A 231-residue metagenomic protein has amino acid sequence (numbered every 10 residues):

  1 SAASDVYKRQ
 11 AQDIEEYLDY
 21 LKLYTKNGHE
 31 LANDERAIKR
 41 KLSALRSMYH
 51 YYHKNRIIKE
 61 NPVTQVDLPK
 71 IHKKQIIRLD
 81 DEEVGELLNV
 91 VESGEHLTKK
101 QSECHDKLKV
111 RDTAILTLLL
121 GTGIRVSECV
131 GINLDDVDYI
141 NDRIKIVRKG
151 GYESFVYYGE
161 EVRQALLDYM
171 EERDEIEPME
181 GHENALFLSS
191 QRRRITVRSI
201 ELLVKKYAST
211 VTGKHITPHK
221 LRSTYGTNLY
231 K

Functional and structural regions predicted by a protein language model:
S1-K231: Conserved catalytic core of the tyrosine transesterase superfamily
